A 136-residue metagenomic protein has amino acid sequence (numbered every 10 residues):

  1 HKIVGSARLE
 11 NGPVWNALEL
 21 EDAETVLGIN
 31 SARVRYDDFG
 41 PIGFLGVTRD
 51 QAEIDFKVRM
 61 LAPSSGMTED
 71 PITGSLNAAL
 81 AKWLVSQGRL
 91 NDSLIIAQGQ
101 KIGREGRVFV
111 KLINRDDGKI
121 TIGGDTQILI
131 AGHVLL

Functional and structural regions predicted by a protein language model:
H1-L136: Active-site proximal loop and beta-alpha junction motif in alpha/beta enzyme cores
